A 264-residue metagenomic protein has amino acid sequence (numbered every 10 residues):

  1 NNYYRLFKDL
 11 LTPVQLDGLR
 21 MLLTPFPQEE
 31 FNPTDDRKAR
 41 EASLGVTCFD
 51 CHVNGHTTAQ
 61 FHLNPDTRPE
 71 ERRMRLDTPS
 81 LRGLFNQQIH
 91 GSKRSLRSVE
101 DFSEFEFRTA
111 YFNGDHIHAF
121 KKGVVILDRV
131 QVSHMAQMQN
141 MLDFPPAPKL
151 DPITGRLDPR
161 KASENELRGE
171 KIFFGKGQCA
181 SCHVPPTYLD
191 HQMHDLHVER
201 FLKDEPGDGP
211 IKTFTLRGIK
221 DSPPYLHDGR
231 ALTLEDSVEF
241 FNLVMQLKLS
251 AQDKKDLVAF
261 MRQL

Functional and structural regions predicted by a protein language model:
N1-L264: Periplasmic c-type cytochrome electron-transfer domains
